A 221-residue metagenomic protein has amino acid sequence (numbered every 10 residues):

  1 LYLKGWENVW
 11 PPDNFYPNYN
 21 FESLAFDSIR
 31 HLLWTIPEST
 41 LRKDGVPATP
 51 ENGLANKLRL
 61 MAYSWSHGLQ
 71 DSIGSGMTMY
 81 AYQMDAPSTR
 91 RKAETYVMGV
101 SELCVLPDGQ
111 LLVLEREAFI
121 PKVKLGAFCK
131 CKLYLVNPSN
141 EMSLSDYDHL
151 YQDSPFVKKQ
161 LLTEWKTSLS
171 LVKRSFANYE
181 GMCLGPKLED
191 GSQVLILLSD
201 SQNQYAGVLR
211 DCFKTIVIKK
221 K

Functional and structural regions predicted by a protein language model:
L1-K221: Sequence/structural signature of beta-propeller domains
